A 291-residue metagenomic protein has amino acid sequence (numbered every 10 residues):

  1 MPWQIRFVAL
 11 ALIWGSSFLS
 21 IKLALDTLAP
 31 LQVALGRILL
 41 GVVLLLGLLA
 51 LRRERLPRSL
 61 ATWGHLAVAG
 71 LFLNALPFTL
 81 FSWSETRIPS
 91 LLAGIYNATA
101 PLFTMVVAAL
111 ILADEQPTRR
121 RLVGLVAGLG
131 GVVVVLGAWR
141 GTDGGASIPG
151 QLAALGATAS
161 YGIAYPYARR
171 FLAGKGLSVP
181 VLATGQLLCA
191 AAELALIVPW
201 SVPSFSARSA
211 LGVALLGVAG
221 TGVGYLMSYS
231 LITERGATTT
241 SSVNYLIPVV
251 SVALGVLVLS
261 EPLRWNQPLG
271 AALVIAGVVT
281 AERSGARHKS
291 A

Functional and structural regions predicted by a protein language model:
M1-L35, W83, G130, D143-R170 (+2 more regions): Glycine-/small-residue-enriched transmembrane alpha-helix faces in small-molecule transporters and effluxers
M1-Q4, T27-L31, L35, R58-G64 (+4 more regions): Juxtamembrane helix-entry segments on the extracytoplasmic side of multipass membrane proteins
I13, S17-I21, L46-N97, V133-V134 (+1 more regions): Specific transmembrane alpha-helical segments of multi-pass solute transporters/efflux pumps, especially DMT/EamA
A24, V33, R37, S84 (+5 more regions): Hydrophobic/aromatic residues within transmembrane alpha-helices of multi-pass small-molecule transporters
L35-G36, N74, A93-T99, Y167-A191 (+1 more regions): Helix-helix packing/entry segments at the starts of transmembrane helices
L45, A67, V107, R119-W139 (+4 more regions): Hydrophobic transmembrane alpha-helices of multi-pass small-molecule transport proteins
L45, T104-V106, G128, T142-S201 (+2 more regions): Transmembrane alpha-helical segments that form core, pore/gating elements of small-molecule transporters/exporters
G47-L56, P101-V123, V249-L269: C-terminal transmembrane-helix exit sites in multi-pass transporters
